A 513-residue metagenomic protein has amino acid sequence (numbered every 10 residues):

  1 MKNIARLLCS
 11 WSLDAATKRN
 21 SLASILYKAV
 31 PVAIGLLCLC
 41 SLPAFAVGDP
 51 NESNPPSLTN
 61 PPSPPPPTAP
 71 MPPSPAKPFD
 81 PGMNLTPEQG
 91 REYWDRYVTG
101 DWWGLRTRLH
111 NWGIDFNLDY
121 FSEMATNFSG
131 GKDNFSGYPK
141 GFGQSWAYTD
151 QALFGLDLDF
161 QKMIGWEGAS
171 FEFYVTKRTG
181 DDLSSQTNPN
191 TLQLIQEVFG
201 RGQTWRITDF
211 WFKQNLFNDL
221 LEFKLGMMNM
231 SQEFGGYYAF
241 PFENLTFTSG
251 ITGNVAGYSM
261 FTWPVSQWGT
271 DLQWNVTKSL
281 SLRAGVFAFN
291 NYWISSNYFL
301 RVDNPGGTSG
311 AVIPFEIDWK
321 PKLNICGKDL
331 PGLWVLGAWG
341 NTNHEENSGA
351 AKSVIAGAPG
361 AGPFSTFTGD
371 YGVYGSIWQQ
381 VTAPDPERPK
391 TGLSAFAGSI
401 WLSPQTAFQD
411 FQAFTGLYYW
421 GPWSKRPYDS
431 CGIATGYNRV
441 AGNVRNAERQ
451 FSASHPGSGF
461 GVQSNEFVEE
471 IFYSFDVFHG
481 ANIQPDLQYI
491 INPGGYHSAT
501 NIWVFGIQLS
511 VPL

Functional and structural regions predicted by a protein language model:
N3, L42-E123, N127, D133 (+1 more regions): N-terminal periplasmic/intermembrane-space "pro-region" immediately following the signal or transit peptide
G100-F116, S129, L158-F171, F217-L220 (+5 more regions): Short loop/turn motifs that connect adjacent beta-strands in outer-membrane beta-barrel proteins
T107-L109, S122, L158-K162, K213-L216 (+8 more regions): Residue-level signature of outer-membrane beta-barrel architecture
F116-T126, F171-K177, F223-N229, L282-A288 (+6 more regions): Transmembrane beta-barrel strands of outer-membrane/channel proteins
T126-D150, I164-D209, P305-G306, G495: Surface-exposed loop and membrane-interface regions of Gram-negative outer-membrane beta-barrel proteins
L183-W211, N218-I313, A453-P456: Surface-exposed coil loops of outer-membrane beta-barrel proteins
N297, R301-D303, E316-W319, G337-T368 (+4 more regions): Outer membrane beta-barrel transmembrane domains
N501-L513: Outer-membrane beta-barrel "beta-signal"
